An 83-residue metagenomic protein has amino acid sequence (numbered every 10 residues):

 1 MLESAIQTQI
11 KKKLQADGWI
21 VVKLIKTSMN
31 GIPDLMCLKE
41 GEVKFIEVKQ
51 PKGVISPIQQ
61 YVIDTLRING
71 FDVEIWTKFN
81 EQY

Functional and structural regions predicted by a protein language model:
M1-Y83: Catalytic phosphate/metal-binding cores of nucleic-acid and nucleotide-processing enzymes, i.e., regions that mediate
